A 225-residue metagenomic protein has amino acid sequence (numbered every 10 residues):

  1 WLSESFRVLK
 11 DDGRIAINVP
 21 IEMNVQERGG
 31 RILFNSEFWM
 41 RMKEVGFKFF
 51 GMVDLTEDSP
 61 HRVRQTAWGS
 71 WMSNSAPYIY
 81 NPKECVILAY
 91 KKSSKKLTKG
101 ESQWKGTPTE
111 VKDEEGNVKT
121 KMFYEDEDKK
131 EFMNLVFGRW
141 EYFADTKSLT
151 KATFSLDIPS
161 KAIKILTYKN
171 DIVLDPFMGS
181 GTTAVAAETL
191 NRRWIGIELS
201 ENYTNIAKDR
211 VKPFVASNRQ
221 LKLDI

Functional and structural regions predicted by a protein language model:
W1-I206: Core catalytic lobe of class I
Y203, K222-I225: Charged C-terminal helix
K208-L223: Short, conserved SAM-binding/catalytic segment of Class I S-adenosyl-L-methionine-dependent methyltransferases
